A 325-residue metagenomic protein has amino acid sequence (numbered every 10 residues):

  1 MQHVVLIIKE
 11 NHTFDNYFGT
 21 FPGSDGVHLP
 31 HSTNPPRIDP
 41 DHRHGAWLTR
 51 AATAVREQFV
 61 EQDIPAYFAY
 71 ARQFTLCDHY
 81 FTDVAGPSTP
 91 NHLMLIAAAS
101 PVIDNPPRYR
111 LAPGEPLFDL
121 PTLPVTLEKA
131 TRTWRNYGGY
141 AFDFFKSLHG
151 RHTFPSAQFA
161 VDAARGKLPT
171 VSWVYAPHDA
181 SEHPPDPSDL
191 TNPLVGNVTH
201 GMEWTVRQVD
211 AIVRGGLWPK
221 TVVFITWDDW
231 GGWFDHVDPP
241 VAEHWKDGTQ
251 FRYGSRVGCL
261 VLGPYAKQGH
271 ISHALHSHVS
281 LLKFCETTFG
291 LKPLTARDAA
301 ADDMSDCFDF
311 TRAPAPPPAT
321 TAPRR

Functional and structural regions predicted by a protein language model:
M1-R325: N-terminal pro-sequences and low-complexity stem/linker regions of secreted or lumenal proteins
